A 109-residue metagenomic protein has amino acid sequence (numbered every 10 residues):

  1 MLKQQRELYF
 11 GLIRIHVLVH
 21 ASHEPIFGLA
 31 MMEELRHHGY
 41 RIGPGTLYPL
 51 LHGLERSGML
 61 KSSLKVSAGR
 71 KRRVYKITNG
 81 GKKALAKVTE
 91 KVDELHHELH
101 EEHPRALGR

Functional and structural regions predicted by a protein language model:
K3-E7, S62-L64: Short beta-strand/turn micro-motifs at beta-sheet edges
Q5-T46: N-terminal helix-turn-helix DNA-binding core of bacterial DNA-binding proteins
E24, E55-S57: N-terminal processing/targeting junctions
R36, L64-G69, K83-A86: Short, structured secondary-structure boundary patches
L47-P49, G53-L54: Basic amphipathic alpha-helical segments that dock to polyanions
S57-K71, K76: Beta-hairpin "wing" of winged helix-turn-helix
K71-T89: Basic, amphipathic "hinge/linker" alpha-helix immediately C-terminal to the N-terminal HTH DNA-binding motif
K83-R109: Amphipathic alpha-helical dimerization/coiled-coil segments that flank or bridge DNA-binding/regulatory modules
